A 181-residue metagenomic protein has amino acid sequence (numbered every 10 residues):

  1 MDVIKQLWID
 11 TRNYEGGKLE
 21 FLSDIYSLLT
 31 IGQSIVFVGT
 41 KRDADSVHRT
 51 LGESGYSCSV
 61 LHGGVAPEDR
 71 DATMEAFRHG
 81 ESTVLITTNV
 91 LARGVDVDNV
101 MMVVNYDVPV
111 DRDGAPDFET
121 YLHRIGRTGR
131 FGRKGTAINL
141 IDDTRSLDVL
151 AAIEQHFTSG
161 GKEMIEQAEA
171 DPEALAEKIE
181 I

Functional and structural regions predicted by a protein language model:
M1-I181: Conserved helicase RecA-like core
